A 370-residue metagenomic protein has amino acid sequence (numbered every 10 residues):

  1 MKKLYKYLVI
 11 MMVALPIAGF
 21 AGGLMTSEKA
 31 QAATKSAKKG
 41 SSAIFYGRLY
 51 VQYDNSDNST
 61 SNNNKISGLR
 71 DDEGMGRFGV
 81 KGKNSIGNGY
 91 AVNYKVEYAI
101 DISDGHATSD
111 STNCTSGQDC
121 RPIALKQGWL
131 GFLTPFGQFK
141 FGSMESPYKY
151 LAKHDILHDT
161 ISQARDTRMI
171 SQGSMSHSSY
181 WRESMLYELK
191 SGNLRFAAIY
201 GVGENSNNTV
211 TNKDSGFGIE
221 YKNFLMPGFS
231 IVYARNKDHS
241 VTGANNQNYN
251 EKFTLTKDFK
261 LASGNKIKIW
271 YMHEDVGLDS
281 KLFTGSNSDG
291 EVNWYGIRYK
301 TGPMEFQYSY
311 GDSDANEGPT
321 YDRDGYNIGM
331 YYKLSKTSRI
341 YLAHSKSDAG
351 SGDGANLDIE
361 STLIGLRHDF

Functional and structural regions predicted by a protein language model:
M1-K38: Cleavable N-terminal export/targeting peptides
G23-K38, F78-I86, T134-Q138, L189-N193 (+5 more regions): Outer-membrane beta-barrel proteins
T34-N55, K65-G203, T211, E220-N223: Outer membrane beta-barrel
G47-Y53, V96-Y98, S143, A198-V202 (+5 more regions): Transmembrane beta-barrel strands of outer-membrane/channel proteins
S61-D72, S109-L125, M175-H177, S206-K213 (+4 more regions): Replace "Gram-negative outer membrane beta-barrel proteins" with "bacterial and organellar outer membrane beta-barrel
G89-V92, F136-K140, N193-A198, L225-V232 (+4 more regions): Repeated loop/turn-to-beta-strand initiation elements of outer-membrane beta-barrel proteins
V210-N327: Detector for outer-membrane/organellar transmembrane beta-barrel domains, recognizing the amphipathic beta-strand
Y332, D358-F370: Outer-membrane beta-barrel "beta-signal"
